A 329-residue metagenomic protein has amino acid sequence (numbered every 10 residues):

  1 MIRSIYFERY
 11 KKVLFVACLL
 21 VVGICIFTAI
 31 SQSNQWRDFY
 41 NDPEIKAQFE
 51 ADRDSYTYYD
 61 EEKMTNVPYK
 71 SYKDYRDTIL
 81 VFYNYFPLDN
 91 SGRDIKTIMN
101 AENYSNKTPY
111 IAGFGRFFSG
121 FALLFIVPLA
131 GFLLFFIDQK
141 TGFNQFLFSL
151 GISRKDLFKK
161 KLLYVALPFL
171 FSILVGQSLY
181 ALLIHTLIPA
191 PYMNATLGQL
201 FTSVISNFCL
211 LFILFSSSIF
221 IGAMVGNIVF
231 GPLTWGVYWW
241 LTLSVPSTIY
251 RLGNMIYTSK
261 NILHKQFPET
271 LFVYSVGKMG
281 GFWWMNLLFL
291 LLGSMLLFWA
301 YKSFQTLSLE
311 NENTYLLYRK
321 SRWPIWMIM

Functional and structural regions predicted by a protein language model:
M1-V22: Aromatic- and glycine-rich beta-strand/loop motifs that create alpha-glucan
S31-P43, L233, V237-S321, M329: Terminal transmembrane helical anchor/hairpin motif
S31-Y104: Membrane-proximal extracellular/periplasmic loop immediately following the first transmembrane helix
S91-T108, H264-G280: Juxtamembrane membrane-water interface segments that cap and precede transmembrane helices
S105-G113, L133, Y164-G231, G281: Secretory targeting signals
I111-F121, L200-L214, E269-S294: Hydrophobic alpha-helical transmembrane segments
F114-F143: Long, hydrophobic alpha-helical segments
L134-L170: Helix-loop-helix units of permease transmembrane domains in multi-pass membrane transporters, especially ABC
